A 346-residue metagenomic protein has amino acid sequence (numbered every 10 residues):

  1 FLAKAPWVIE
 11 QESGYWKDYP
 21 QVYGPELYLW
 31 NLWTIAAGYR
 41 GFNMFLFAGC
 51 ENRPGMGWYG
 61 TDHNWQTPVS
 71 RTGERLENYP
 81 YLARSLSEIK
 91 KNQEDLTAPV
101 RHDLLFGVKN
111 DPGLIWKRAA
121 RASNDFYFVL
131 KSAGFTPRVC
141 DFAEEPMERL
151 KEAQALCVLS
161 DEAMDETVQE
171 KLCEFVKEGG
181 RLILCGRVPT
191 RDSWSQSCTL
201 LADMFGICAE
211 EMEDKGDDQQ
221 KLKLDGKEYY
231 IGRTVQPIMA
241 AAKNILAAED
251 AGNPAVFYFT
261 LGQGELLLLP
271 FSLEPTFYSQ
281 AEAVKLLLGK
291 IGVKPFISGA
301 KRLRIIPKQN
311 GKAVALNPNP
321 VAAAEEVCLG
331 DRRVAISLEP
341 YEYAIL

Functional and structural regions predicted by a protein language model:
F1-L346: Carbohydrate-binding surfaces of carbohydrate-active enzymes
